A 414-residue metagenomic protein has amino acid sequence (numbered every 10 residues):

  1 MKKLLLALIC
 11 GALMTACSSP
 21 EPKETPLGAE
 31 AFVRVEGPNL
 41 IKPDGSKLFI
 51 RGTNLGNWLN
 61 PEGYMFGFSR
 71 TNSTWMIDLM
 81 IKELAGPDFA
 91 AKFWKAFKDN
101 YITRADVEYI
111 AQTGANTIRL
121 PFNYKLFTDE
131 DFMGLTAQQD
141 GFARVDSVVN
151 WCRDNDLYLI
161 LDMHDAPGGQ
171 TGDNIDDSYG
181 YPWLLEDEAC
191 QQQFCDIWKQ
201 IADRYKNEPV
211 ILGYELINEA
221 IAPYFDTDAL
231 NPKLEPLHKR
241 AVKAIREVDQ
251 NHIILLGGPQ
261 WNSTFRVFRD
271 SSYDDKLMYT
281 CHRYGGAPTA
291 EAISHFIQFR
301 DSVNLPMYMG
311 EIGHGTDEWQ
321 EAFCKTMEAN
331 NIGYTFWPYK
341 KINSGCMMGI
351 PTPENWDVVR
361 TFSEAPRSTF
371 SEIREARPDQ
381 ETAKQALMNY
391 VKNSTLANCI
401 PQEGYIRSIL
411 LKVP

Functional and structural regions predicted by a protein language model:
M1-L4: Positively charged n-region of N-terminal signal peptides that target proteins for export
L13-A16: C-terminal motif of bacterial Sec signal peptides marking the signal peptidase cleavage site
S19-A115, S408, K412-V413: N-terminal carbohydrate-binding accessory modules
E30-V33, D88, L185-E186, Q192-I342 (+1 more regions): Extracellular glycoside hydrolase catalytic/binding regions
V33-R34, D88-P121, L126-G213, L237-R246: An active-site-proximal structural segment forming one wall of the substrate-binding cleft that immediately precedes
G56, P61, K125-F127, A166-G168 (+1 more regions): Active-site loop signature of alpha/beta-hydrolase-fold enzymes
M65-M76, G169-S178, P351-T352: Short, flexible, mixed-charge acidic loops at enzyme active sites
G333-T335, K340-P414: Extended, alpha-helix-rich binding/interface surfaces that flank or overlap catalytic cores and mediate recognition
